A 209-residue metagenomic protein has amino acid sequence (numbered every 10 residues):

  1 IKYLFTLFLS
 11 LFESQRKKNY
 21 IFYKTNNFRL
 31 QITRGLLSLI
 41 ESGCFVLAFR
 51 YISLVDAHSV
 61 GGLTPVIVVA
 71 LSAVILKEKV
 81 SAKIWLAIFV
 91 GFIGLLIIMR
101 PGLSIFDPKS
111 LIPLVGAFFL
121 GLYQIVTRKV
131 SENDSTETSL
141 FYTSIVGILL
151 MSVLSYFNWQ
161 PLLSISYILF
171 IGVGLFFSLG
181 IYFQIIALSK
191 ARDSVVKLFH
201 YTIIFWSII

Functional and structural regions predicted by a protein language model:
I1-I40, F119-L122, Y142-F157: Transmembrane alpha-helices of multi-pass small-molecule transport proteins
L7, L103-L162, F170: Transmembrane alpha-helical segments that form core, pore/gating elements of small-molecule transporters/exporters
L9-K24, V66-V80, G121-S135, I181-A191: C-terminal ends of transmembrane helices
N19-C44, P108-G116, P161-L179: Loop-to-transmembrane-helix transition segments
G35-G43, P65-A70, L95, F118-L122 (+4 more regions): Hydrophobic/small/kink-forming positions within alpha-helical transmembrane segments of polytopic membrane proteins
L47, P65-L86, N158, F205-I209: C-terminal transmembrane-helix exit sites in multi-pass transporters
H58-L63, S131-V146, I181-I209: Helix-helix packing/entry segments at the starts of transmembrane helices
K83-R100: Hydrophobic transmembrane alpha-helices of multi-pass small-molecule transport proteins
